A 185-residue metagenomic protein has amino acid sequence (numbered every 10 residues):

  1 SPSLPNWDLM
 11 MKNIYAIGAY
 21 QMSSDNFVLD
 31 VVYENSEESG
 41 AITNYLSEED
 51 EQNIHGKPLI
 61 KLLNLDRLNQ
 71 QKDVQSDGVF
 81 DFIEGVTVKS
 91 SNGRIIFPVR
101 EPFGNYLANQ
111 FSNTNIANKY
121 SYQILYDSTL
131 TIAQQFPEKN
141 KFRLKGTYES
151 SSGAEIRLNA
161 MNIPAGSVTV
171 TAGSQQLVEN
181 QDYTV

Functional and structural regions predicted by a protein language model:
S1-V185: Surface-exposed, low-hydrophobicity segments enriched in Gly/Pro/acidic/Ser residues that characterize the mature
